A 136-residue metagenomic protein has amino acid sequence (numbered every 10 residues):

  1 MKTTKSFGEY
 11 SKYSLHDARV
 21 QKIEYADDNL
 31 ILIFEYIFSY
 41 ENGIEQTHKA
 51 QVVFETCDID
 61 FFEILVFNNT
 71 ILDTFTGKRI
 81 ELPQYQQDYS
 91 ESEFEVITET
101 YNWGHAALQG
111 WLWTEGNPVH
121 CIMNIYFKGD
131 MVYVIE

Functional and structural regions predicted by a protein language model:
M1-E136: Surface-exposed, interaction-prone regions used to assemble/regulate multi-protein complexes
